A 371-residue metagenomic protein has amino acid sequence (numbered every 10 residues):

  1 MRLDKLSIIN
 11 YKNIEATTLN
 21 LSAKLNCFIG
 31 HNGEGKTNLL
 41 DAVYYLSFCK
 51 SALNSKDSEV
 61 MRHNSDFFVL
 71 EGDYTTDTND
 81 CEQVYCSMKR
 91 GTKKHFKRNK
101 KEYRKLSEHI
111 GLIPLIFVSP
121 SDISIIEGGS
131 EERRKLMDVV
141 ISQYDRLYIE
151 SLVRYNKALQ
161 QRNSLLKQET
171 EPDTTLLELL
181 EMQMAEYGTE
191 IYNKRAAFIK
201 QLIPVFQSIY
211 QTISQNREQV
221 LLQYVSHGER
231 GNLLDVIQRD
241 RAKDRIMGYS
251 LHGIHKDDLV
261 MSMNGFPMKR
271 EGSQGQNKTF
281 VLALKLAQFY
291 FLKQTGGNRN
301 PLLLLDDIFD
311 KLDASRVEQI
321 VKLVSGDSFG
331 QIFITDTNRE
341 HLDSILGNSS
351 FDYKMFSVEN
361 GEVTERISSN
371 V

Functional and structural regions predicted by a protein language model:
M1-H31, T175-E186, E190-L302, K311 (+4 more regions): Conserved NTPase motor "head" modules and their coupling/switch loops across ABC/AAA+ ATPases, GTPases, and GHKL ATPases
K36: Conserved lysine of the Walker
Y44-K56, A287-T295: Post-Walker A helix-loop "phosphate-sensing" segment adjacent to the P-loop in P-loop NTPases
F48-I126, S130-E132, D138-Y144, Y148 (+4 more regions): Nucleotide-state sensing region of NTPase/ATPase domains
G72, Q331-N338: Structural recognition of the conserved hydrophobic beta-strand(s) that form the central parallel beta-sheet of P-loop
S124-S214, V225: An accessory alpha-helical subdomain
D306-I308: Walker B catalytic acidic pair
